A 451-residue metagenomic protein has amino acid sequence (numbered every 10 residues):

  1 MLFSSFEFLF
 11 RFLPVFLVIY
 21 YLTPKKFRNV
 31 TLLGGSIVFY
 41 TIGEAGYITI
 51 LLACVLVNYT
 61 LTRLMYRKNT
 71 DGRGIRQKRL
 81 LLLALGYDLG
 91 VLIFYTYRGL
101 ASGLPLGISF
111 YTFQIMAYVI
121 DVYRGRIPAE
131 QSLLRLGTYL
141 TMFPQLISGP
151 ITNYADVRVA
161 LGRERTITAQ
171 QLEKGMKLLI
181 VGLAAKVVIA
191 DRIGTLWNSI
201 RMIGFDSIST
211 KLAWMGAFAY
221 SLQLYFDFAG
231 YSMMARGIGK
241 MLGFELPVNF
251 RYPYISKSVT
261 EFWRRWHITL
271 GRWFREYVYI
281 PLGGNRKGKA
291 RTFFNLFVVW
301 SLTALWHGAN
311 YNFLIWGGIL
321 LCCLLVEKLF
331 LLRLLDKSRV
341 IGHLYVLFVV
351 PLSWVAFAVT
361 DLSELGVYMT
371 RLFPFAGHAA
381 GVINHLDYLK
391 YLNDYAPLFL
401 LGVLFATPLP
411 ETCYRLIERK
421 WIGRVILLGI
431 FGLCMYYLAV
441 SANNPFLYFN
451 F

Functional and structural regions predicted by a protein language model:
M1-N450: Membrane-embedded transmembrane alpha-helical bundles that form the catalytic cores of multi-pass lipid-modifying
